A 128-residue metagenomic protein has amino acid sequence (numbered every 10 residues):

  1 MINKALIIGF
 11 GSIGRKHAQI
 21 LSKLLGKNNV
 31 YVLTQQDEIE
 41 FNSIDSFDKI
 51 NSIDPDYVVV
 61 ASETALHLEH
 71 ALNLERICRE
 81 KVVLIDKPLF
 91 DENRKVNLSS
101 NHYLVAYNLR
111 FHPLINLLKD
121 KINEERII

Functional and structural regions predicted by a protein language model:
M1-N42, I53: N-terminal Rossmann-like dinucleotide-binding module
N3, K81, E125-I128: Nucleotide donor/acceptor-binding cores
H17, H67, H112: Histidine-centered active-site/metal-ligand motif
Q19-K23, L72, R76, D120: Short, well-ordered alpha-helices that flank and scaffold nucleotide-derived cofactor binding pockets
G26-N28, C78-V82, N101: A short helix->loop->beta-strand "cap" motif at the edges of active sites that frequently abuts
N42-N97: Beta-loop-alpha module in the N-terminal Rossmann-like domain of NAD(P)-dependent dehydrogenases, especially those
L89-I128: A contiguous active-site-proximal alpha/beta segment in oxidoreductase catalytic domains
